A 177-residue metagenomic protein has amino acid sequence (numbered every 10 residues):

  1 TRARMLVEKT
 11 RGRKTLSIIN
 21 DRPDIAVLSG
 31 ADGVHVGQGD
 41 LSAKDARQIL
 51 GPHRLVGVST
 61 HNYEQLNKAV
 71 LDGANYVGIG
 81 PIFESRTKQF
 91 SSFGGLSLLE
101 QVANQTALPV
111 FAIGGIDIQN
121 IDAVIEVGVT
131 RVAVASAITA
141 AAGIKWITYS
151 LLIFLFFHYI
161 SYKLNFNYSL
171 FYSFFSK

Functional and structural regions predicted by a protein language model:
T1-E8, D24, L28, L41 (+6 more regions): Alpha-helical scaffolding segments of alpha/beta enzyme cores, especially the outer helices of TIM-barrel or partial
R2-L16, A46-V58, S92-A112, L151: Alpha-helix-loop-beta-strand connector modules within alpha/beta enzyme cores
S17-I19, V34-V36, V56-V58, V77-I79 (+2 more regions): Hydrophobic faces of well-ordered beta-strands that scaffold small-molecule active sites in alpha/beta enzyme cores
R22, G39, H61-Y63, I82 (+2 more regions): Active-site beta-loop-alpha junctions enriched in small/polar residues
R22-A31, N62-D72, I116-V132: Catalytic cores of alpha/beta
S29-A31, V36, L55-E100, N104: Glycine/Thr-rich beta-alpha phosphate-binding loop at enzyme active sites
Q38-D45, G78-Q89, I125-I147: Glycine-rich phosphate-binding active-site loops on the catalytic face of alpha/beta enzymes
L152-S176: Hydrophobic alpha-helical signal peptides and transmembrane signal-/tail-anchor segments that drive secretory-pathway
